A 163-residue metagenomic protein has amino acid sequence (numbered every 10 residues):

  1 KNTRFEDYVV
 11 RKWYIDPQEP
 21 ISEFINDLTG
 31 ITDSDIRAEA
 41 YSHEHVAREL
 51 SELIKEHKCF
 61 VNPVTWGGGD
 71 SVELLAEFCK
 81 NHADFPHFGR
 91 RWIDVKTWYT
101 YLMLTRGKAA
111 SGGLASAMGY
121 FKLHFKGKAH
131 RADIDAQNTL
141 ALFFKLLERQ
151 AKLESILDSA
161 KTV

Functional and structural regions predicted by a protein language model:
K1-I31, S51-V163: Metal-dependent phosphoesterase core characteristic of DEDDh/y 3'-5' exonuclease domains
L28-L50: Metal-dependent phosphoesterase signature
